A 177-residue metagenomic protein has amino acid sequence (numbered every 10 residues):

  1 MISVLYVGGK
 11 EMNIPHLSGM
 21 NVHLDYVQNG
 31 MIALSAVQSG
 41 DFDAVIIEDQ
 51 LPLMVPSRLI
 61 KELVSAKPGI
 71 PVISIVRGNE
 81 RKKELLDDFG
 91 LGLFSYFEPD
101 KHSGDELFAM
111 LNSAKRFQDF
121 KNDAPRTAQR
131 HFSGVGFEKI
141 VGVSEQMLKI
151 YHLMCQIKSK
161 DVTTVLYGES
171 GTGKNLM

Functional and structural regions predicted by a protein language model:
M1-A128: N-terminal accessory segments that target, anchor, or regulate ATP-driven/P-loop NTPase machines and associated
A128-M177: AAA+ ATPase active-site-proximal loops
